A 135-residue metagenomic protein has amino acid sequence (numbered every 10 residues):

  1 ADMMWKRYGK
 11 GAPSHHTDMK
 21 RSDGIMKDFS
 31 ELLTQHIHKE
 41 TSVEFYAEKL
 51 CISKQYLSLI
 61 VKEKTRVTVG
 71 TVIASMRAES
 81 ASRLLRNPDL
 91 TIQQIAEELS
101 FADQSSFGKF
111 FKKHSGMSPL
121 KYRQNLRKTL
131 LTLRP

Functional and structural regions predicted by a protein language model:
M4-E31, Q35-K49, E63-T71, S75: Short, Lys/Arg-enriched, Trp-marked, Pro/Gly-tolerant hinge/linker segments that flank
H38-K39, N87, L99, H114: Helix-turn-helix/winged-helix DNA-binding modules
E44, Q55, T91-Q94, Q104-S105 (+1 more regions): Residues within helix-turn-helix
E48, I52-Y56: Long amphipathic alpha-helical coiled-coil segments
L50, L99-S100, F111: Core residues of bacterial helix-turn-helix
L57-S58, S106-F107, F111: Short hydrophobic/aromatic patch on the recognition helix
E63-Q104, Q124-P135: Terminal helix-turn-helix DNA-binding modules in bacterial transcription factors
